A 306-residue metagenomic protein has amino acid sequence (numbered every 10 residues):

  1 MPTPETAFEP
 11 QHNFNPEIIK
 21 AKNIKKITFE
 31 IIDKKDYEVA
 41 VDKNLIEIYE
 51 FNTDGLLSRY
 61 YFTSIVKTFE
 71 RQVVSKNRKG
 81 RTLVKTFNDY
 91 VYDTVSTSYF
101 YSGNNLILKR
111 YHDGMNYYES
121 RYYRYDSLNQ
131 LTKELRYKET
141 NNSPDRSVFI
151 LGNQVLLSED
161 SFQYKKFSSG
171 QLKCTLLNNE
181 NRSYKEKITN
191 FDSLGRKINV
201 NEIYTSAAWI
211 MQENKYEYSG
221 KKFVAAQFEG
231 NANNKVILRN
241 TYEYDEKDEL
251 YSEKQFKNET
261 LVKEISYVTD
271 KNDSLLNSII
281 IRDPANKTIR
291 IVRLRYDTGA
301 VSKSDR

Functional and structural regions predicted by a protein language model:
M1-R306: Buried hydrophobic residues that stabilize the cores of well-folded domains
